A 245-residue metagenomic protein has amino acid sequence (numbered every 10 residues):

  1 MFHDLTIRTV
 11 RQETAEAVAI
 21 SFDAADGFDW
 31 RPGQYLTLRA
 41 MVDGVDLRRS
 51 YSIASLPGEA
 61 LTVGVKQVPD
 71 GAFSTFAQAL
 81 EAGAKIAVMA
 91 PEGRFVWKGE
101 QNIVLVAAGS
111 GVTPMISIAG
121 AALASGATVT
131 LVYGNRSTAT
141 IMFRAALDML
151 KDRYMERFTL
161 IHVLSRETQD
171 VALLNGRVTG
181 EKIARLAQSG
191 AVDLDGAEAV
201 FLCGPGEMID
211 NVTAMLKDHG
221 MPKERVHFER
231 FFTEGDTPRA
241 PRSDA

Functional and structural regions predicted by a protein language model:
M1-K85, M89, N135-T138, D148 (+1 more regions): Ferredoxin-reductase
P69-A245: FNR/FR-type flavoprotein reductase catalytic core
